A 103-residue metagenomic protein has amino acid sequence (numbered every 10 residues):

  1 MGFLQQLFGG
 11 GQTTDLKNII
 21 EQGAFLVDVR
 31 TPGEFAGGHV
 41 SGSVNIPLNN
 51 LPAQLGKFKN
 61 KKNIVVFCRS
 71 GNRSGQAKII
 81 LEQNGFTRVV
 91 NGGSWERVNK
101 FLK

Functional and structural regions predicted by a protein language model:
G2-F25, P32-N63, N72-K103: Rhodanese-like catalytic fold shared by cysteine-dependent sulfurtransferases and DSP/PTP-type phosphatases
C68: Short cysteine clusters
